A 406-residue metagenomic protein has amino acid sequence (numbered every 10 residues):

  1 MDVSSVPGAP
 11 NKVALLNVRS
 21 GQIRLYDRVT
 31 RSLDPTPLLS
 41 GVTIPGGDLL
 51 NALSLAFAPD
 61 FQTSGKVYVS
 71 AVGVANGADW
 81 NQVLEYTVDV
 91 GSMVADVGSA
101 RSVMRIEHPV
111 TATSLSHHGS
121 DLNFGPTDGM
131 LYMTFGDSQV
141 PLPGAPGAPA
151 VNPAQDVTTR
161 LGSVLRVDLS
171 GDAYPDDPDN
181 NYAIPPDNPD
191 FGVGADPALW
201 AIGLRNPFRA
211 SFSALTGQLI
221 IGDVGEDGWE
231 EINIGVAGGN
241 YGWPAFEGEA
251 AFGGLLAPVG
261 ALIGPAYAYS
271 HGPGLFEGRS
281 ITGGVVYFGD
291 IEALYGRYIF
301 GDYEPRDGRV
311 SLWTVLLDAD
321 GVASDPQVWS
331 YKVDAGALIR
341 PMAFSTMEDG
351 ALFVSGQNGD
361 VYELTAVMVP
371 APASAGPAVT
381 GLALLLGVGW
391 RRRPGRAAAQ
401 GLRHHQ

Functional and structural regions predicted by a protein language model:
M1, D48-A52, R160-S163, G336-M342: Short coil-to-beta transitions that initiate beta-strands within beta-rich domains
M1-P141, R209-G225, E277-D320, G350-T365: Acidic, Gly/Ser/Thr-rich repeat motifs that build Ca2+-stabilized beta-propeller blades
G8, G21, L50-A52, T127 (+2 more regions): Beta-propeller domain segments
Y26-V29, G235, V367, G381: Residue-level signal for well-ordered alpha-helical positions
T36-L38, V103, W200, Y269 (+1 more regions): Hydrophobic residues at beta-strand termini and immediately following loops that shape nucleotide-binding pockets
A323-E348: Conserved blade-ending motifs and adjacent loop-strand segments that build the rim/top face of beta-propeller domains
P370-W390: A short, hydrophobic C-terminal helix/tail in secreted or cell-surface proteins
G387-Q406: C-terminal membrane-anchoring or membrane-association module
